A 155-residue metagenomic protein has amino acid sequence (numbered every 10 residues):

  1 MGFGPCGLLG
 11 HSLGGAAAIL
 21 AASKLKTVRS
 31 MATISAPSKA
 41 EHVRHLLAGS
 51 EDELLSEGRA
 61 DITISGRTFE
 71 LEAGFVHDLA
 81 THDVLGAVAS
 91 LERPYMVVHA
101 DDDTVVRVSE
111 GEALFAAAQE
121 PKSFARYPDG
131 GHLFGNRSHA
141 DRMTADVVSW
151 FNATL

Functional and structural regions predicted by a protein language model:
G2-G10: Alpha/beta-hydrolase fold nucleophile elbow
G10-G14, A18: Gly/Ala-rich beta-loop-alpha elbow adjacent to hydrolase catalytic centers
K24-G74: Hydrolase active-site cap/lid region
L91-E92, V97-H99, D103: Short beta-strand/loop motif that positions the catalytic acidic residue of the alpha/beta-hydrolase fold
R93, R107-A116: Short alpha-helix in the alpha/beta-hydrolase fold that links the catalytic acid
D102-V106, L133: Acidic catalytic loop of the alpha/beta-hydrolase fold
A118-L133: Catalytic histidine neighborhood in serine/cysteine hydrolases with alpha/beta-hydrolase-type architecture
G130-R142: Catalytic histidine-centered segment of alpha/beta-hydrolase-like enzymes
